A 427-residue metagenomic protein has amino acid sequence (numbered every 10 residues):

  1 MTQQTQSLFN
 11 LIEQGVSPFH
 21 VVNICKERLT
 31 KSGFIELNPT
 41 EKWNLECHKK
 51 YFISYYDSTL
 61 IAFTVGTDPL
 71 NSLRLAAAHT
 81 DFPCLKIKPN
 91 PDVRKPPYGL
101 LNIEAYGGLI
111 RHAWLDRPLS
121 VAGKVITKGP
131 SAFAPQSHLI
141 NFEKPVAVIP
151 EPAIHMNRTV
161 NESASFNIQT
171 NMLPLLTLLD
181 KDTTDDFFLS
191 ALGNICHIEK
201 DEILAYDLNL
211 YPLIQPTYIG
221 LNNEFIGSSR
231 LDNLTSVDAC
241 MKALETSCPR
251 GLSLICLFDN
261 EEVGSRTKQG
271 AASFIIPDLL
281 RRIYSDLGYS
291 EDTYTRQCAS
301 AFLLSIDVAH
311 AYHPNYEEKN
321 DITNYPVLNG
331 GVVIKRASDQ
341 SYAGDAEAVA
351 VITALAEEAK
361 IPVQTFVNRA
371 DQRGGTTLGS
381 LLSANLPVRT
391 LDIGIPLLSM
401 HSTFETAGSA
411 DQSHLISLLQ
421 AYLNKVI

Functional and structural regions predicted by a protein language model:
M1-I427: N-terminal hydrophobic/helix-forming segments and targeting peptides
